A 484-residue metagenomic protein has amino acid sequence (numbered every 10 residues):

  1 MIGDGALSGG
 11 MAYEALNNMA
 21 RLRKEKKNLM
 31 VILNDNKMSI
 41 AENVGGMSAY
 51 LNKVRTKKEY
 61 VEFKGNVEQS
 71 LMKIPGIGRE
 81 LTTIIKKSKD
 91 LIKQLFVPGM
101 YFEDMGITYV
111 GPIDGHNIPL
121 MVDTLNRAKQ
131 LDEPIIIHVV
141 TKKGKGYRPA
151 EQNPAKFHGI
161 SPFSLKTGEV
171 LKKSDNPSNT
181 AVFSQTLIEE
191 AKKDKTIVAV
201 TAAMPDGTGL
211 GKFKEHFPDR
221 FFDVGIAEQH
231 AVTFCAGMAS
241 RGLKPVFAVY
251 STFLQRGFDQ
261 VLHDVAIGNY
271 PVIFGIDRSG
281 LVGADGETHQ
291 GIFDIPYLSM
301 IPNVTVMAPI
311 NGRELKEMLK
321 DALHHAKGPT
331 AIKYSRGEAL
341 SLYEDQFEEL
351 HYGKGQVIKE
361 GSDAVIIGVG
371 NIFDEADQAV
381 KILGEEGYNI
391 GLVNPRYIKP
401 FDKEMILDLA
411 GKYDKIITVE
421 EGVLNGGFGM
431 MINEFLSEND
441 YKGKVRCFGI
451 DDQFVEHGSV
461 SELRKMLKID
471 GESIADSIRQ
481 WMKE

Functional and structural regions predicted by a protein language model:
M1-G9, D35, F102: DG-centered beta-turn motif at the end of beta-strands
L7-M19: Acidic/histidine-rich catalytic neighborhood of metal-dependent amide-processing enzymes
R21-G159, G168-H216, D223, Q229-T233 (+4 more regions): Thiamine diphosphate
I113, V306-P309: Short acidic-hydrophobic, aromatic-tinged amphipathic segments that line or gate anion-handling sites
L243-K244: Integrase module of LTR retroelements
A308-H325: Conserved glycine-bearing catalytic or ligand-binding loops at nucleotide- and phosphate-handling centers of large
